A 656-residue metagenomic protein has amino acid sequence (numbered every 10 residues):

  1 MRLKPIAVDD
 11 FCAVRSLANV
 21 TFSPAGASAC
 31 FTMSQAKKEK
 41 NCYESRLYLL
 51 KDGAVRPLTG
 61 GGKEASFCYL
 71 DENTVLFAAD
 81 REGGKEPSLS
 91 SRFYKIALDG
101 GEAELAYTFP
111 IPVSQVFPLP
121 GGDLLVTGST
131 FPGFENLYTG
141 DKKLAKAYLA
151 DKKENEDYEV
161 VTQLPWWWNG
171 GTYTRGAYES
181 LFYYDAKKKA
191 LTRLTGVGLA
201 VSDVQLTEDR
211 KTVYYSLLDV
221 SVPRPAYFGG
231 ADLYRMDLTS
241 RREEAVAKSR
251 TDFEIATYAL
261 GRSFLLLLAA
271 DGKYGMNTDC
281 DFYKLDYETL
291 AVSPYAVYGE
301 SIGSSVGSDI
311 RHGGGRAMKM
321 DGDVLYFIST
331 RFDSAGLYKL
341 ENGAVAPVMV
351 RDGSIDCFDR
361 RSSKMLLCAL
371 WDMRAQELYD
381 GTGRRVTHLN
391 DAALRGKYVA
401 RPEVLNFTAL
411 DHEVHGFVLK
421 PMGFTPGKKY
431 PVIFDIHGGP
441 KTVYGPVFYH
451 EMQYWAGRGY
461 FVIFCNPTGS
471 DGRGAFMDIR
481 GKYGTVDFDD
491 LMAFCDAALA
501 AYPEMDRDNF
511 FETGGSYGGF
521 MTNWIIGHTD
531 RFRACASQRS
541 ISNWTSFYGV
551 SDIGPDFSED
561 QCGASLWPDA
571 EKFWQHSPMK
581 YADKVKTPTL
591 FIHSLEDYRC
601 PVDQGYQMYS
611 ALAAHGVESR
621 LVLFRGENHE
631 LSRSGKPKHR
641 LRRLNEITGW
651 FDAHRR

Functional and structural regions predicted by a protein language model:
M1-L17, L50-A65, P87-L89, I96-P112 (+11 more regions): Multi-bladed beta-propeller domains
A18-T21, E159-T162, W167-W168, T172-S180 (+7 more regions): Non-catalytic accessory segments flanking enzyme active sites
T21-S28, S66-T74, V116-G122, V204-T212 (+3 more regions): Blade-terminus and WD-like Trp-Asp/Gly-His loop motifs, strongest in beta-propeller folds
A29-M33, V75-A79, L125-G128, V213-L217 (+3 more regions): Residue position within the beta-strands of beta-propeller blades
E39-E44, G84-S90, E135, T172-A177 (+4 more regions): Short, solvent-exposed loop/turn segments at conserved positions within beta-propeller repeat blades
S45, T130-F182, Y227-D232, C280-Y283 (+3 more regions): Predominantly five- to eight-bladed beta-propeller fold
L389-D508, G515, G549: Cap/lid segment of the alpha/beta-hydrolase catalytic domain
P467-R656: Active-site-proximal cap/loop segments of hydrolase catalytic domains
